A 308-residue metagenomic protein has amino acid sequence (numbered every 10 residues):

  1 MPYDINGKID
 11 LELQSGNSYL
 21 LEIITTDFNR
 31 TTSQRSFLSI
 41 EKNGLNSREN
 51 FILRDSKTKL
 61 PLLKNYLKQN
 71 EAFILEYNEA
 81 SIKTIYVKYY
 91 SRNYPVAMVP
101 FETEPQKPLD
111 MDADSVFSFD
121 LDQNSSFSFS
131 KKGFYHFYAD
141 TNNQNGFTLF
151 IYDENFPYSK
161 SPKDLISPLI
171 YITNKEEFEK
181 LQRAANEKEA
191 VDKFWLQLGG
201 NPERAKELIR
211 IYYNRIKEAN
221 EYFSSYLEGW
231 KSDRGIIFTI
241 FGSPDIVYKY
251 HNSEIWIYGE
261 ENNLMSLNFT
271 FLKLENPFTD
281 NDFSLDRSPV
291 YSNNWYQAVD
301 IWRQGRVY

Functional and structural regions predicted by a protein language model:
M1, L75-K107: Extended low-complexity, serine/threonine- and proline-enriched intrinsically disordered segments
M1-I9, S15, T32-S33, K107-F129: Aromatic sugar-binding surface patches on proteins that engage polysaccharides or sugar-phosphate polymers
S15-N29, S130-N143: Short, aromatic- and glycine-rich surface loops/edge beta-strands on solvent-exposed regions
R30-K57, N143-Y171: Short beta-strand elements
D55-Y86: Contiguous beta-strand segments within globular domains
Y90-Y94, F101-D122, K132-I151: Eukaryotic extended interaction platforms
Y158-I209: Early exported N-terminus immediately downstream of N-terminal targeting peptides
W195-Y226, W230, G235-D280, Y291-N294 (+1 more regions): A cross-family detector of function-defining hotspots
